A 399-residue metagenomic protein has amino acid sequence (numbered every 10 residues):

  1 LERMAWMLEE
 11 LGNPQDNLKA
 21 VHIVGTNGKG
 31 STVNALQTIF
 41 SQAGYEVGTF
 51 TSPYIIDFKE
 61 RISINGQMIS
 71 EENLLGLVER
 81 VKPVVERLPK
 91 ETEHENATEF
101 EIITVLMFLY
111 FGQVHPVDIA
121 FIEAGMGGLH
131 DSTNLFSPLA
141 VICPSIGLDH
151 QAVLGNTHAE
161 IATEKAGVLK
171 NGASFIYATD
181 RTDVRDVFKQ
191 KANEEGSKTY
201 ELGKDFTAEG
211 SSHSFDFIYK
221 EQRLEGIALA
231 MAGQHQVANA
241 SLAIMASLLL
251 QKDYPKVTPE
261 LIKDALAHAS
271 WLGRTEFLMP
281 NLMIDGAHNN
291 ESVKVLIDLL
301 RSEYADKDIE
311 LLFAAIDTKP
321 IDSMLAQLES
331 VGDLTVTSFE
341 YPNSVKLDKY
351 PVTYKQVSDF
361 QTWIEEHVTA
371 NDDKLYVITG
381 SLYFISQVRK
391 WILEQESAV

Functional and structural regions predicted by a protein language model:
R3-I55, A140-I142: Walker A (P-loop) phosphate-binding motif
E9, N13-D16, Q42-F136: ATP-dependent carboxylate-amine ligase catalytic core
N17, V114, D118-I122, D131-I142 (+3 more regions): Nucleotide phosphate-binding/pyrophosphate-handling subdomain across enzymes that bind or process nucleotide phosphates
L36, L129-L139, R389-W391: Short Gly/Thr/Asp-enriched flexible loops that form oxyanion-binding sites at enzyme active sites
L88-T92, H115-I119, E123, P138-G226 (+2 more regions): Acidic, Mg2+-coordinating active-site environments of NTP-dependent enzymes
S174-T179, E310-A314, D333-E340: Short internal beta-strands
R181-G196, S211, K319-L375: C-terminal helical cap/extension that packs against the catalytic core of soluble nucleotide-cofactor enzymes
W363-E394: A glycine-rich beta-strand to alpha-helix segment that forms a phosphate/ribose-binding loop at ligand/cofactor sites
